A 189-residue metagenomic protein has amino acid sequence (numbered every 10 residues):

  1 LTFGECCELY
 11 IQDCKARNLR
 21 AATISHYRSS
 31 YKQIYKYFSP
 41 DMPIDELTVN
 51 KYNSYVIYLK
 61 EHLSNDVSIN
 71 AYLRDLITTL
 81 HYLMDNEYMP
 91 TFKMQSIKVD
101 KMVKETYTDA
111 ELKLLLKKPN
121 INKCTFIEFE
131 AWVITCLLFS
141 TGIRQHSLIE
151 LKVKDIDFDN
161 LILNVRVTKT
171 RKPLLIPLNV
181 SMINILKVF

Functional and structural regions predicted by a protein language model:
L1: N-terminal helical hairpins
E8-V103, K118-K123: N-terminal core-binding DNA-recognition domain of tyrosine recombinases/integrases
A71, I77, E130, I143-R144 (+1 more regions): Short, cationic motifs built from Arg/Lys/His that form the positively charged side of catalytic pockets
L76, I134, L148: Short, basic/aromatic-rich helical patch in the C-terminal catalytic core of site-specific tyrosine
K101, E105, L114-Q145: Basic, Lys/Arg- and aromatic-enriched nucleic-acid-binding interface segment
L138-N160: Short, charged phosphate-coordinating catalytic segments
N160-R166: Short functional hotspots where side chains directly engage DNA or cofactors
T168-V188: C-terminal catalytic core of Y-nucleophile DNA break-rejoin enzymes
